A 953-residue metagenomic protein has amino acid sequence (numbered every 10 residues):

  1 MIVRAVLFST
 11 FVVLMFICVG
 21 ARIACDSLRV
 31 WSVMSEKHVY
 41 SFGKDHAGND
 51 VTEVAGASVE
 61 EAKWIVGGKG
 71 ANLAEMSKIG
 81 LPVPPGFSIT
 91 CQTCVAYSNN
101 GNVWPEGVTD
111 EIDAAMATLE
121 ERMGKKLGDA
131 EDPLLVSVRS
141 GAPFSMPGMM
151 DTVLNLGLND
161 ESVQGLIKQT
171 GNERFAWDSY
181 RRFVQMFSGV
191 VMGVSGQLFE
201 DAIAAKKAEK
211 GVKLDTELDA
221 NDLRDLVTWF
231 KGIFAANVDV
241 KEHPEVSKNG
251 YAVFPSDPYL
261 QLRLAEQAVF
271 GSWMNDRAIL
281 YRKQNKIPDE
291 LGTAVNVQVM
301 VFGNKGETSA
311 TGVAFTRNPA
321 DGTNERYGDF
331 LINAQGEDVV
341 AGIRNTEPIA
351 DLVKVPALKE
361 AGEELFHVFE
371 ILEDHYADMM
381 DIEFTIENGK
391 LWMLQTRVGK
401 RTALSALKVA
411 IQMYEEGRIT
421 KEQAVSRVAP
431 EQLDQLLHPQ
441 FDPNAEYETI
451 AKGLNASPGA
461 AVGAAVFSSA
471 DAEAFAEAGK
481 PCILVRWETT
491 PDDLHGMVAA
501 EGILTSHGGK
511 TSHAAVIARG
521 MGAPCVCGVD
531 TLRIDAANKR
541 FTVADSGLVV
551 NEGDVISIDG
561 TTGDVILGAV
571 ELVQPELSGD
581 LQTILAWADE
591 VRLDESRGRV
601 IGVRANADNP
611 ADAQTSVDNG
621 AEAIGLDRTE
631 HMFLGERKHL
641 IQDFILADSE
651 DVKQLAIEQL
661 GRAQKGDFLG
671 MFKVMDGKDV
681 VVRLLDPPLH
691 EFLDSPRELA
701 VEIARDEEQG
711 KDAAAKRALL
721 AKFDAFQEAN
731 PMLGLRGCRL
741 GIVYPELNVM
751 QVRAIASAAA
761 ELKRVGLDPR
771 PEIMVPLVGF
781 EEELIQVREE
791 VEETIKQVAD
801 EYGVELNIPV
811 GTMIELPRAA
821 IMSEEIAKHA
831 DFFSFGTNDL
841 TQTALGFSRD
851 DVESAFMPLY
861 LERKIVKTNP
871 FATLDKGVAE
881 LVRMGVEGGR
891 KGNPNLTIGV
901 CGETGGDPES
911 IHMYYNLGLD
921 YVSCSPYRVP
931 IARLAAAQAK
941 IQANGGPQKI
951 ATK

Functional and structural regions predicted by a protein language model:
R4-V19: Hydrophobic alpha-helical signal peptides and transmembrane signal-/tail-anchor segments that drive secretory-pathway
V30-E448, N455, E473-A474, K480-I483 (+11 more regions): Nucleotide/phosphate-binding sheet-loop regions of phosphoryl- and nucleotidyl-transfer enzymes
R139, L577, E590-K953: Conserved alpha/beta-domain cores
Q284, V425-A474, P481, D564-R604 (+3 more regions): Long, charged amphipathic helices and adjacent flexible linkers at domain junctions
A470-N551, R770, P776-E790, P817-S823 (+6 more regions): Conserved structured catalytic cores and adjacent interaction surfaces of nucleotide-binding/hydrolyzing enzymes
